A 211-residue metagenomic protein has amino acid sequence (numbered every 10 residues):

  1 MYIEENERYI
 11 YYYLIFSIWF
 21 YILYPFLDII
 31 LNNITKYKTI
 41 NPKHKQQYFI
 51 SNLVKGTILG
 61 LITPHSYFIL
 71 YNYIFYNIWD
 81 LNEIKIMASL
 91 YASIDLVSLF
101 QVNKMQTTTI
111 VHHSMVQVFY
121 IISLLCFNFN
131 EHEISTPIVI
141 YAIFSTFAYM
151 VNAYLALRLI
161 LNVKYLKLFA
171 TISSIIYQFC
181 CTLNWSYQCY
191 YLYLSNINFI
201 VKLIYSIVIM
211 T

Functional and structural regions predicted by a protein language model:
M1-N103, N196-T211: N-terminal signal-anchor/initial transmembrane insertion module of eukaryotic multi-pass membrane proteins
L14, D80, I140-I143, S173-I176: Hydrophobic alpha-helical transmembrane segments of multi-pass membrane proteins
I40-I58, T108-F119, K164-Q178: Juxtamembrane helix-loop boundaries in multi-pass membrane proteins
L59-I62, Y91-S98, V116, Y120-S123 (+3 more regions): Helical transmembrane-bundle signal
I69, C126-F127, L192: Hydrophobic alpha-helical segments
I78-W79, T108-H112, T136, K167 (+1 more regions): Non-cytosolic membrane-interface motifs at loop->transmembrane helix junctions
F100-V163: Membrane-proximal helix-loop-helix units in multi-pass membrane proteins
V151-T211: C-terminal transmembrane module of eukaryotic multi-pass membrane proteins
